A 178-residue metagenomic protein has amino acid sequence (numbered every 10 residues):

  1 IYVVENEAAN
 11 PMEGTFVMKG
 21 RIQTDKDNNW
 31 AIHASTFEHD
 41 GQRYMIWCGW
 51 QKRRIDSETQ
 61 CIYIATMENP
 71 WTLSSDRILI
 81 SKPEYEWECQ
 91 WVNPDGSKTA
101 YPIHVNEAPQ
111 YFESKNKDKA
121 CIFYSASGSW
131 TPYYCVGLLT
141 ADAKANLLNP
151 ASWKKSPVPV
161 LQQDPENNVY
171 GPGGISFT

Functional and structural regions predicted by a protein language model:
I1-T178: Carbohydrate-active catalytic/glycan-binding domains of CAZyme proteins, especially the secreted or lumenal ectodomains
